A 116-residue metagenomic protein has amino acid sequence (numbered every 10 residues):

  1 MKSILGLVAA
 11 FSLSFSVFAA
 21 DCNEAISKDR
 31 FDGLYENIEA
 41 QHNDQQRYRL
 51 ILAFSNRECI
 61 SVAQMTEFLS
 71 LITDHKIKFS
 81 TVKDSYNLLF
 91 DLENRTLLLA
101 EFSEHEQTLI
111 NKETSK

Functional and structural regions predicted by a protein language model:
I4-F15: Sec-dependent N-terminal signal peptides
A19-K116: General marker for long, soluble alpha-helical cores
